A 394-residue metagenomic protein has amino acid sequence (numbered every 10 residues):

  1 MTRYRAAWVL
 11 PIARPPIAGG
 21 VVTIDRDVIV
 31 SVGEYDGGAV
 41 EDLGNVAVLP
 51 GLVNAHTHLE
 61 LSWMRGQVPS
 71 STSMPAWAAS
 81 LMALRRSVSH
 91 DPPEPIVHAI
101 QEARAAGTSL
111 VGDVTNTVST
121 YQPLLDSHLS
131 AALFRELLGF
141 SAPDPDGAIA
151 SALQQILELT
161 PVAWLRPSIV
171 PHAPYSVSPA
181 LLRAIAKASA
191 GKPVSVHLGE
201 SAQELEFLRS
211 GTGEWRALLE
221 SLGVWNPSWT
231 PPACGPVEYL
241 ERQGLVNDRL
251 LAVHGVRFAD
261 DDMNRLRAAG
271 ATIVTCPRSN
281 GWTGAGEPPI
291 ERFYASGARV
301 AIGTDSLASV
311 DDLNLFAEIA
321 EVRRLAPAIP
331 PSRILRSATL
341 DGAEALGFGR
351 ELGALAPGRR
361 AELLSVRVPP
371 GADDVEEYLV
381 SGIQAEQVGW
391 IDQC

Functional and structural regions predicted by a protein language model:
M1, G37, T120-D126, A148-T272 (+2 more regions): Histidine/acidic residue-rich metal-binding segments in metalloenzymes
M1-G38, A47: N-terminal metal-binding scaffold of metallo-dependent hydrolase/deaminase domains
T2-Y4, Y35-A76, V97, Q101 (+1 more regions): Replace "His-x-His-based motif
T23, R65-S127, A150-V162: Alpha-helical scaffold segments that flank or form the walls of functional sites
G51-T57, V111-D113, A131-R135, P167-P171 (+4 more regions): Hydrophobic faces of well-ordered beta-strands that scaffold small-molecule active sites in alpha/beta enzyme cores
H58, N116-T117, E136-F140, V170-P174 (+4 more regions): Active-site beta-loop-alpha junctions enriched in small/polar residues
W63-E94, H128, A132-L138, S201-R249 (+2 more regions): Active-site gating loops and adjacent loop-to-helix segments of metal-dependent hydrolytic enzymes
E344, R360-C394: C-terminal cap of metal-dependent C-N hydrolases
